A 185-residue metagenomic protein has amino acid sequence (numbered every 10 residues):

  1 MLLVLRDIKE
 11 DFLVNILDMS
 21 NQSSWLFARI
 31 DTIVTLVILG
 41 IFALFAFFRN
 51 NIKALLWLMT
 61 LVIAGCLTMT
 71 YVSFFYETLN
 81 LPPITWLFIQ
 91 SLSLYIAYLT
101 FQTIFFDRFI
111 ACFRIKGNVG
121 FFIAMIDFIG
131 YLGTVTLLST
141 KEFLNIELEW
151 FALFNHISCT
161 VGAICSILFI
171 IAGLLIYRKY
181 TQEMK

Functional and structural regions predicted by a protein language model:
M1-S24: Extracytoplasmic gate region of multi-pass secondary transporters
V4, S24-N51, G65-M69: Transmembrane alpha-helices of Major Facilitator/SLC transporters
F12, I16, Y71-N80, S139-E147: Juxtamembrane "helix-exit" motif on the non-cytosolic side of transmembrane helices
W25-L36, F88-L94, A152-I167: Alpha-helical transmembrane segments of polytopic membrane proteins
N50-T100: C-terminal transmembrane helical hairpin of 12-TM major facilitator-type secondary transporters
I96-R114: Intracellular juxtamembrane helix-capping segments at the cytosolic ends of symmetry-related transmembrane helices
F109-N145: A late C-terminal transmembrane helix in Major Facilitator Superfamily
F143-I146, C159-K185: Multi-pass alpha-helical transporter architecture, strongest for 12-TM Major Facilitator/SLC carriers used
